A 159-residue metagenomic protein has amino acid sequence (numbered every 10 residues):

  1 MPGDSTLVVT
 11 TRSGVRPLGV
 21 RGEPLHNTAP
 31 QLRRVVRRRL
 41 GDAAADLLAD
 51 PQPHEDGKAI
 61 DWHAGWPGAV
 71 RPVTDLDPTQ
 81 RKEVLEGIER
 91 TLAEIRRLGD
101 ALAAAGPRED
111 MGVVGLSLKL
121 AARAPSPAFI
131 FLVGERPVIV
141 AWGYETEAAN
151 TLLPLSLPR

Functional and structural regions predicted by a protein language model:
M1-R159: Cytosolic/nucleoplasmic/matrix-facing N-terminal domains/tails of membrane-anchored or organelle-targeted proteins
